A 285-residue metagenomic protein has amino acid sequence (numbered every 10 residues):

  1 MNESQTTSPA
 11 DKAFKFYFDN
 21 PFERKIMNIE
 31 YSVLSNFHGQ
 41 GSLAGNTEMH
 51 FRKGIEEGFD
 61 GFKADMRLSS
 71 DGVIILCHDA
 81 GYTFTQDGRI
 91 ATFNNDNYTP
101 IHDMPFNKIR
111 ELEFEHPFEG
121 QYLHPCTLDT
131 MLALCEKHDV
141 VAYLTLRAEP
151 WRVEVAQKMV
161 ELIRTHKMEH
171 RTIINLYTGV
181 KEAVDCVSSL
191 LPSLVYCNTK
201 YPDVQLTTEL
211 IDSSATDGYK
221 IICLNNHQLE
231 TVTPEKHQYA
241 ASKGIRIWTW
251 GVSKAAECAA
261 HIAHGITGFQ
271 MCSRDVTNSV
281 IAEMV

Functional and structural regions predicted by a protein language model:
M1-V285: Phosphate-group recognition and catalysis centered on beta-loop-alpha active-site segments
